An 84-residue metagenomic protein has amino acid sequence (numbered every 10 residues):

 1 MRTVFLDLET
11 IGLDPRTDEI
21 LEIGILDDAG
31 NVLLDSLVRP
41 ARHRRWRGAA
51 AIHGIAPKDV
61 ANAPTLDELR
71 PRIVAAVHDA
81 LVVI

Functional and structural regions predicted by a protein language model:
M1-I84: Conserved non-catalytic scaffold segment of RNase H-like nuclease domains
